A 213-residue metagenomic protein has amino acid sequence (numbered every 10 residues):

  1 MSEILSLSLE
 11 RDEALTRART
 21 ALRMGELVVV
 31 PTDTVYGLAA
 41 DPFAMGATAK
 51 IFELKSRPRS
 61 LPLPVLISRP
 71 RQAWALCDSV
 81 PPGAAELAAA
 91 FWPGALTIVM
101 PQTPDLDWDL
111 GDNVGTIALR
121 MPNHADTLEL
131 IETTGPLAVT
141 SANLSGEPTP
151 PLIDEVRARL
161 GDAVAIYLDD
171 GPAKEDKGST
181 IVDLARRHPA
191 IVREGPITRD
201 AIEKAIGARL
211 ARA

Functional and structural regions predicted by a protein language model:
M1-A213: Active-site-adjacent structural elements in enzyme catalytic cores
